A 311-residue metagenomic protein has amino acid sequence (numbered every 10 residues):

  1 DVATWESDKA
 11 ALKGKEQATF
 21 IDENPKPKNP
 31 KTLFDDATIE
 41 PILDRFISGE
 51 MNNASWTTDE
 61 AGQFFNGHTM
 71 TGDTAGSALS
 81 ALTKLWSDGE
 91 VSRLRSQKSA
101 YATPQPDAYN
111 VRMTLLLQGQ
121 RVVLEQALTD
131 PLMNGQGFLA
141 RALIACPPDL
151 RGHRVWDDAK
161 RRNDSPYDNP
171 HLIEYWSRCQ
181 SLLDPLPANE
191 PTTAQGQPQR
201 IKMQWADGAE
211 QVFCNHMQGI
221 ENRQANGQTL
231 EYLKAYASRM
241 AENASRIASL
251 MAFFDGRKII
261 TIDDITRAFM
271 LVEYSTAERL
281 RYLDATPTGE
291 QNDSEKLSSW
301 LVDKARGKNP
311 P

Functional and structural regions predicted by a protein language model:
D1-P311: Phosphate-handling catalytic cores of nucleic-acid transaction enzymes
